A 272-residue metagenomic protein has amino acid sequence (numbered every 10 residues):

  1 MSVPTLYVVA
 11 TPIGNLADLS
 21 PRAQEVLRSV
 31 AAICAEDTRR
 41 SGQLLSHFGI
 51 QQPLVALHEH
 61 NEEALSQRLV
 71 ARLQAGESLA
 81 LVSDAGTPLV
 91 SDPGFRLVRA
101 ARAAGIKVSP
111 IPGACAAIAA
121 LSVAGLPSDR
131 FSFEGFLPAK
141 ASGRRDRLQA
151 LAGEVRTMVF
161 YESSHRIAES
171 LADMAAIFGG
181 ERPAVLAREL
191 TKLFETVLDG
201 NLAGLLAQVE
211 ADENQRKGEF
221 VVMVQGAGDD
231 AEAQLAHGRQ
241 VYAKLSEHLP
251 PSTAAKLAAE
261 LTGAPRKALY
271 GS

Functional and structural regions predicted by a protein language model:
M1-H60: Glycine-rich, flexible N-terminal cofactor/catalytic loop recognition
V3, T157, S164-S272: A contiguous loop/helix-start segment that scaffolds small-molecule binding in enzyme catalytic cores
T5-L6, G76-A80, R156-T157: Loop/turn-to-beta-strand initiation segments
V26-I33, G105-S109, T157-M158: Short active-site oxyanion
A35, P110-G113, F160, L186: General beta-strand structural signal in soluble alpha/beta enzymes
A56-E63, L137-K140: Conserved helicase motor
P93-F95, P251: Glycine-centered tight-turn and secondary-structure capping sites
R96-E154: Class I SAM-dependent methyltransferase SAM-binding "motif I" and its flanking Rossmann-like core
